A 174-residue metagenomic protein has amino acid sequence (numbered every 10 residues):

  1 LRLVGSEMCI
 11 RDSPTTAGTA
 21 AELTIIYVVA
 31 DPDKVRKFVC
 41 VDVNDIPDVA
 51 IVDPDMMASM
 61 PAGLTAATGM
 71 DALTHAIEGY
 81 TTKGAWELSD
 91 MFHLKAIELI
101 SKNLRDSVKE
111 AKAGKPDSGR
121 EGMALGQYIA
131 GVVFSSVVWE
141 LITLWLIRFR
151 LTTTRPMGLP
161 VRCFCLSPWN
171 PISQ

Functional and structural regions predicted by a protein language model:
L3-I10: Short, small-residue-biased leader/transition segments that mark boundaries at the very start of proteins
S6, T15, E22-I25: Active-site-proximal alpha-helical scaffold in enzymes
T15-G18, V29, M56, L166-W169: Acidic, glycine-rich active-site loops and adjacent beta-strand->loop/helix elements that engage anionic groups
G18-T19, Y128-P156: Glycine-rich phosphate/pyrophosphate-binding beta-alpha loops
L23-V137: Carboxylate- and glycine-rich phosphate/diphosphate-binding segment that chelates Mg2+/Mn2+
M70, I97, I142, V161-R162: A general structural signal for well-ordered alpha-helical segments in protein cores
L151-Q174: Gly/Pro-rich interdomain helix-loop hinge
